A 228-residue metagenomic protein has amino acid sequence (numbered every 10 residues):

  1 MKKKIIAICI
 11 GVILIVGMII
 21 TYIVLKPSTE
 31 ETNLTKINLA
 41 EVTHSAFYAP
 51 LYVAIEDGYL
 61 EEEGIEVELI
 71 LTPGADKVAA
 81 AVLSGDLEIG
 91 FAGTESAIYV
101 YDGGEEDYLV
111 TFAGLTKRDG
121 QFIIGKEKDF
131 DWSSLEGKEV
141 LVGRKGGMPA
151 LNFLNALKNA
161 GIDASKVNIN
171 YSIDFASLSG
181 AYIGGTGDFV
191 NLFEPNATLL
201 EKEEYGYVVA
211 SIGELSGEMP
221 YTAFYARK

Functional and structural regions predicted by a protein language model:
M1-P27: Secretory targeting signatures
T32-F175, A181-G184, D188-P195, Y205-I212 (+1 more regions): Short, glycine-/small- and polar/acidic-enriched structural segments that line small-molecule recognition paths
L200: Short helix- or helix-capping micro-motifs that position conserved polar/aromatic residues at function-defining sites
A223-K228: Extracytoplasmic/periplasmic substrate-recognition and gating elements
